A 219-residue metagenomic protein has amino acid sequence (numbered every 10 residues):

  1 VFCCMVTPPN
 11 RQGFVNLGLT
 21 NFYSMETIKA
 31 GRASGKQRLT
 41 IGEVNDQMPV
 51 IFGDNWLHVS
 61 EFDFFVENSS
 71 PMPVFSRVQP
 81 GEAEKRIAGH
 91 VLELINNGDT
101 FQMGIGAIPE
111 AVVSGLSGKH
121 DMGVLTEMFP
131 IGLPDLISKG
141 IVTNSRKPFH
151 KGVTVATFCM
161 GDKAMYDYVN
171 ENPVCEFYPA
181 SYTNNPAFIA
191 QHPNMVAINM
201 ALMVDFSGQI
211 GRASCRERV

Functional and structural regions predicted by a protein language model:
V1-R218: Conserved alpha/beta enzyme-core scaffold
